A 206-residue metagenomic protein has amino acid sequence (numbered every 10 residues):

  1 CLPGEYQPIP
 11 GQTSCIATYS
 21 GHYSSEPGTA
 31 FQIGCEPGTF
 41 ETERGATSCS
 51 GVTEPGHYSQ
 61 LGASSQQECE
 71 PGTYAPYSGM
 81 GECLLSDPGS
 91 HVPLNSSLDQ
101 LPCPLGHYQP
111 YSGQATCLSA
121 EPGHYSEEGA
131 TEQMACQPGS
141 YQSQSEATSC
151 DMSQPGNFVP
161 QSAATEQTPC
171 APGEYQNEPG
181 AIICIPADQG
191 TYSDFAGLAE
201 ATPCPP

Functional and structural regions predicted by a protein language model:
C1-P206: Disulfide-rich, cysteine-dense extracellular ectodomains and adjacent flexible linkers of secreted and cell-surface
